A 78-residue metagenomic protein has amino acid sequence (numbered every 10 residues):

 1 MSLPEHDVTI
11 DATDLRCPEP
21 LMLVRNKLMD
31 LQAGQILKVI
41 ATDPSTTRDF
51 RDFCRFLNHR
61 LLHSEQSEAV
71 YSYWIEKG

Functional and structural regions predicted by a protein language model:
M1, M22-N26, V70: A broad "ordered helical/assembly scaffold" signature
S2, S45, S64-S67, S72: Generic serine detector
S2-D11: Right-handed parallel beta-helix/beta-solenoid
D7, G34-K38, V70-S72: Intrinsic-disorder/low-complexity, polar/charged segments enriched in Ser/Thr/Lys/Arg/Asp/Glu/Gln
A12-E65: Amphipathic, hydrophobic secondary-structure cores in small proteins
S72-G78: Core SAM-dependent methyltransferase catalytic element
